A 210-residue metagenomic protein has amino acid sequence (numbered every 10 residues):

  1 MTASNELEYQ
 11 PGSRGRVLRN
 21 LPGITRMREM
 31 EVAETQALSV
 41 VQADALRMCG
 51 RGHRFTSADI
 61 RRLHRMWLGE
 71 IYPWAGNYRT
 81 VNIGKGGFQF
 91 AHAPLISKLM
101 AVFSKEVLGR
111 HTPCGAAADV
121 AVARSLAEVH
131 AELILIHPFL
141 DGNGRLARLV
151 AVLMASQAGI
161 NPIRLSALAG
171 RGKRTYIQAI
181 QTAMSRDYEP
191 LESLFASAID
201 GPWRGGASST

Functional and structural regions predicted by a protein language model:
M1-T210: FIC/Doc superfamily catalytic core
